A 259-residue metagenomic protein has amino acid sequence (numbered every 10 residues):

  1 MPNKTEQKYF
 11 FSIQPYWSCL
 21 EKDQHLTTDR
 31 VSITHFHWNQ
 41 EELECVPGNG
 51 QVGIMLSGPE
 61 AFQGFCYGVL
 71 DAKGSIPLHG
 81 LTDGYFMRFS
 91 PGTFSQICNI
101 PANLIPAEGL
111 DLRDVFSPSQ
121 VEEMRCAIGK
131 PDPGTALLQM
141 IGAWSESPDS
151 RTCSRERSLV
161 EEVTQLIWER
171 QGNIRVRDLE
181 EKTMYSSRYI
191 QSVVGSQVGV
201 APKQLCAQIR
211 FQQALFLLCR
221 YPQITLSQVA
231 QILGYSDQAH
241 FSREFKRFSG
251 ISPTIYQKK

Functional and structural regions predicted by a protein language model:
M1-E161, I167-Q171, R175-R177, T183-S187 (+5 more regions): Alpha-helical bundle regulatory/interaction domains
S196-V200, F245-T254: A secondary-structure capping/hinge motif
V200-C206: Short conserved catalytic/interaction loops centered on acidic-Pro-aromatic/His motifs
C206-F216, I255-K259: Short, basic, alpha-helical segments at the C-terminal edge of helix-turn-helix-like DNA-binding modules
